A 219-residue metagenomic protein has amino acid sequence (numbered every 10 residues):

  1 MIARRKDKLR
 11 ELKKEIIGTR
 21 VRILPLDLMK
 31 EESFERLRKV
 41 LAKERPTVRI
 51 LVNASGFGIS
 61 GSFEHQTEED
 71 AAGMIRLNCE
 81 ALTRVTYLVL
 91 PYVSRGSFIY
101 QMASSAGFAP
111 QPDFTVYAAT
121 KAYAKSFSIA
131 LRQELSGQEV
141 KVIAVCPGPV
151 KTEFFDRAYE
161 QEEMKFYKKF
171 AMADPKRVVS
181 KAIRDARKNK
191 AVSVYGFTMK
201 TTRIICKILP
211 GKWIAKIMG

Functional and structural regions predicted by a protein language model:
M1-E11: Conserved glycine-rich Rossmann-like NAD(P)H-binding loop of the short-chain dehydrogenase/reductase
I16-E32: Rossmann-fold cofactor-recognition segment
A54-I59: Conserved NAD(P)H cofactor-binding loop of Rossmann-fold oxidoreductase domains
S62-F63, T67-A72: Substrate-binding pocket helix/loop in short-chain dehydrogenase/reductase
T86, T120: Active-site helix of classical SDR
S104: Residue(s) in the substrate-gating loop at a strand-loop-helix junction that position the organic substrate next
A144, K165-T202: C-terminal helical subdomain
